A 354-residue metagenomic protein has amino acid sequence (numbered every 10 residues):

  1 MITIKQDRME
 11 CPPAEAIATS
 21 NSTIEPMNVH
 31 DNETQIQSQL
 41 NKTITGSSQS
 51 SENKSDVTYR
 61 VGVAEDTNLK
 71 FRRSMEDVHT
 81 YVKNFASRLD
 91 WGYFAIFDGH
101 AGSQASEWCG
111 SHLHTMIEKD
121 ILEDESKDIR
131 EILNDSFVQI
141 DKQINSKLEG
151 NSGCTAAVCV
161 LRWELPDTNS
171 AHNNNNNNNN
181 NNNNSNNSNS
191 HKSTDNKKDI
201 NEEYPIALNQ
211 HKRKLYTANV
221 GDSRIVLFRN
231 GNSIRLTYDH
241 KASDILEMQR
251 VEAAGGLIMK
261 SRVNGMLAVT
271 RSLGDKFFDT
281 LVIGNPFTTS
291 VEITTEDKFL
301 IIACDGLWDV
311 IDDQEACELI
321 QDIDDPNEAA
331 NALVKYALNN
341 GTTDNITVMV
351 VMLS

Functional and structural regions predicted by a protein language model:
I2-S354: PP2C/PPM-type serine/threonine phosphatase catalytic core, specifically the conserved beta-strand-loop-alpha-helix
